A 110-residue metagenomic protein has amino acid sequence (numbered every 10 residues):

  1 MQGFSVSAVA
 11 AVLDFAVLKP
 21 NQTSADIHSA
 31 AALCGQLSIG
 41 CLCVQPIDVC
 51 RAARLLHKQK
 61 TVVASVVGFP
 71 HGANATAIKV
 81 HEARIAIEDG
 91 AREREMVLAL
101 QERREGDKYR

Functional and structural regions predicted by a protein language model:
F4-P20, H28-C34: Generic N-terminal amphipathic, Lys/Arg-enriched alpha-helix
V9-V17, L42-V44, V62-G68, R94-M96: Hydrophobic faces of well-ordered beta-strands that scaffold small-molecule active sites in alpha/beta enzyme cores
D14, A52, A86: Conserved, mostly hydrophobic/aromatic
S24-A25, C43-V62, A73-I78, Q101-R110: Active-site-adjacent beta->alpha loops and helix N-cap segments on the catalytic face of soluble alpha/beta enzymes
I27, A31, V49-C50, A83-R84: Generic structural signal for well-ordered alpha-helices, preferentially at hydrophobic/aromatic core positions
G35-L42: Short active-site oxyanion
S38, L56-V63, G90-R92: Glycine-enriched alpha-helix->loop->beta-strand junction motifs that scaffold or abut catalytic
S65-E105: Glycine/small-residue-rich loop that forms an oxyanion/phosphate-binding "nest" at active or ligand-binding sites
